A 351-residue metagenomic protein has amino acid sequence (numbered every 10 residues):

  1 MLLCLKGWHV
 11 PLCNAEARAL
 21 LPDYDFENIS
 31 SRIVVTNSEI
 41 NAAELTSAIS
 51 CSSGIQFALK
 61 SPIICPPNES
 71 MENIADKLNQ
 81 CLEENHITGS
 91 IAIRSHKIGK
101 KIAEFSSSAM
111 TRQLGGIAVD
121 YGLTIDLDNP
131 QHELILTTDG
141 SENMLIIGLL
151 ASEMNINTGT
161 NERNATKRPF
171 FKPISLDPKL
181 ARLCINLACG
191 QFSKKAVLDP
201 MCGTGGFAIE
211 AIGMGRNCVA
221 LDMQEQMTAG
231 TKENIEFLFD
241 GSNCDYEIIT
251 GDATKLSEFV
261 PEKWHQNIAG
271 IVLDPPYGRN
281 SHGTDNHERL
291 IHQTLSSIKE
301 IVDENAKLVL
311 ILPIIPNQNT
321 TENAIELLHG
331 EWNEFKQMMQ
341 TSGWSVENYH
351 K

Functional and structural regions predicted by a protein language model:
M1-F57, S61, C65, I98-M110 (+2 more regions): Class I S-adenosyl-L-methionine-dependent methyltransferase catalytic core
N68-N85: Short, charged beta->alpha transition segments
Q80-H86, I125-L127, T137: Short, charge-rich binding segments
I87-S90, S193-K194: Phosphate-coordination loops involved in phosphoryl transfer and adenosine-cofactor binding
I117-D128: Short, conserved loop-to-beta-strand elements that form functional interface hotspots
